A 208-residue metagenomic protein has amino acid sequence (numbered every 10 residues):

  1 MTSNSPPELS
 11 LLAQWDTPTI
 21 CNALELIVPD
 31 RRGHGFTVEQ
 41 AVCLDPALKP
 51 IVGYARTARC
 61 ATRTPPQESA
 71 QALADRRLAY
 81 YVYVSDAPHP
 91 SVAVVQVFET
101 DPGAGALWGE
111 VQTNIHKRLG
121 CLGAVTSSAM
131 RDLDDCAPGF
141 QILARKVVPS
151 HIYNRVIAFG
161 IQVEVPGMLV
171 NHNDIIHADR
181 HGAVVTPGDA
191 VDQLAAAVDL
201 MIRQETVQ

Functional and structural regions predicted by a protein language model:
M1-A87: Intrinsically disordered, low-complexity regions enriched in acidic/Ser/Thr/Pro/Gln residues
W15-T19, G53, L107, V111 (+4 more regions): Conserved active-site and cofactor/substrate-binding residues in soluble primary-metabolism enzymes
L24, H116, D174-I176: Buried hydrophobic positions in well-ordered alpha/beta secondary-structure cores of metabolic enzymes
H34-F36, V94-Q96, A124-S128, I142-A144 (+1 more regions): General beta-strand structural signal in soluble alpha/beta enzymes
V52-G53, P88-S91, G120-L122, A137-F140 (+3 more regions): Short coil/turn connectors at secondary-structure junctions
V82-S127: Extracellular/luminal Protease-associated
T113-V148, I152: Ligand/cofactor pocket segment of small-molecule handling proteins
R145-Q208: Acidic, glycine-rich flexible loop/linker segments
